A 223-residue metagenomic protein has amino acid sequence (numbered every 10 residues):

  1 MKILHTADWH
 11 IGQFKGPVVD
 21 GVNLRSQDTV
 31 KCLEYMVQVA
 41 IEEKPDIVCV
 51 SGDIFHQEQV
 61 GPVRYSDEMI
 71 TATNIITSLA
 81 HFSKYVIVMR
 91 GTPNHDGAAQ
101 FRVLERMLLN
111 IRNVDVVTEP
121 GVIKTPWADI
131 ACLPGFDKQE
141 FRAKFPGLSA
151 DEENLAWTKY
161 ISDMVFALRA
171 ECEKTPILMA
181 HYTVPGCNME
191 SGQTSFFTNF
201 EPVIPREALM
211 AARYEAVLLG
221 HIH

Functional and structural regions predicted by a protein language model:
M1-L4: Extreme N-terminal starter segment of soluble prokaryotic enzymes
A7-W9, K15, D53-I54, T92-N94 (+3 more regions): Active-site metal-binding loops of divalent metal-dependent hydrolases
I11-F14, Q59, G97, E140 (+1 more regions): Conserved protein kinase catalytic core
Q13-V22: Glycine-rich N-terminal loop/short-helix segment of MobA-like nucleotidyltransferase
G21-I123, R206-Y214, I222: Core catalytic region of metal-dependent phosphoesterases/phosphodiesterases, especially metallo-beta-lactamase-like
V48, P176-L178, V217: Receiver (REC) domain switch-region micro-motif
Q100-V203: Conserved catalytic scaffold of divalent metal-dependent phosphoesterases
